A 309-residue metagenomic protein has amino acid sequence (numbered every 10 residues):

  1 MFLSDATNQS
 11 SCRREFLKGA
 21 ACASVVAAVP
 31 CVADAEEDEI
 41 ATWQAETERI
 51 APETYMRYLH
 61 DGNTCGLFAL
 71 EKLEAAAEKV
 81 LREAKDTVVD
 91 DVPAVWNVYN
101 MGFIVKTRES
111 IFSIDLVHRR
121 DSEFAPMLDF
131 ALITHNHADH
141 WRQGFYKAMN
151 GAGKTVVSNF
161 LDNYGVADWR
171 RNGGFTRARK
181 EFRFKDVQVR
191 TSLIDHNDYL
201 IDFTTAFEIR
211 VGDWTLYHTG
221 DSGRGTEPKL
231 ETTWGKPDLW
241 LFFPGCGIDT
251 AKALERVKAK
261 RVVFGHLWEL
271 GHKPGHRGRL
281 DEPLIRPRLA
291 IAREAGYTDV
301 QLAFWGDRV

Functional and structural regions predicted by a protein language model:
F2-V98, I104-F130, D139-F160, R210-G220 (+4 more regions): Metallo-beta-lactamase
N100-G102, R179, D202-A206: Short hydrophobic/aromatic beta-strand or adjacent loop that forms the aromatic wall/cage of a ligand/substrate-binding
V117-H118, D195-V257: Active-site-proximal loop/helix segments of hydrolase catalytic cores
S122-A125, F182-R183, P228-T233: Short amphipathic alpha-helix with an adjacent loop that forms part of the alpha/beta core around
H135-H137: Detector for the c-type heme attachment site
D168-V187, I201-D202, E231, E255-V309: Binuclear metal-ion centers of metallo-dependent hydrolases, dominated by the metallo-beta-lactamase
V189-T191, D195: Soluble catalytic domains of enzymes that build or remodel membrane lipids, polysaccharides, and related
